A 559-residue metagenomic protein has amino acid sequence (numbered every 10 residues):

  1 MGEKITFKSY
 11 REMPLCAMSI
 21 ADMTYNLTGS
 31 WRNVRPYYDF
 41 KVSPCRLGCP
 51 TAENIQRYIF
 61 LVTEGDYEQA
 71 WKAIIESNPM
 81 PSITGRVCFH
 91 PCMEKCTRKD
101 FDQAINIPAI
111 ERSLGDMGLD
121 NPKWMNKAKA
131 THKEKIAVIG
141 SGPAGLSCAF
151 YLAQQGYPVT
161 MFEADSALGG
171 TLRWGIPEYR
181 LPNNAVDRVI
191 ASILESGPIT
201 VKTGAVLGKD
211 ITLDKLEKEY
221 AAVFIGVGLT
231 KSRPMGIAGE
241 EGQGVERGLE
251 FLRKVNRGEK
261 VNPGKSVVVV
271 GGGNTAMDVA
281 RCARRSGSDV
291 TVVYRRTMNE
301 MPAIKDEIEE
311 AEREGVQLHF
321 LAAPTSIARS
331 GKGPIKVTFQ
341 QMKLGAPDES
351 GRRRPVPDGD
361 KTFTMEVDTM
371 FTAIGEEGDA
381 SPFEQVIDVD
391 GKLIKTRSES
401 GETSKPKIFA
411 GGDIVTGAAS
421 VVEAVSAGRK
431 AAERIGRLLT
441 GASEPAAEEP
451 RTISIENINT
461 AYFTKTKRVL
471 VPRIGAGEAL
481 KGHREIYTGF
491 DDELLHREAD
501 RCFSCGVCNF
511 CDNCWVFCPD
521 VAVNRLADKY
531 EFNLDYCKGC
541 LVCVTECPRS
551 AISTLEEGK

Functional and structural regions predicted by a protein language model:
M1-K135, N183, I225-E241, R329-P334 (+8 more regions): Ferredoxin-type iron-sulfur electron-transfer modules and their immediate structural context
R11, M18-D22, N26, A52-T63 (+12 more regions): Beta1-alpha1 glycine-rich phosphate/pyrophosphate-binding loop at the start of Rossmann-like nucleotide-binding domains
L114-A128, L249-N262, V267: Short internal alpha-helix immediately C-terminal to a glycine-rich phosphate-binding loop in Rossmann-like
K135, P158, K265-S266, K407: Residues that mark the start of a beta-strand
I139-P143, G271-G273, D413: Glycine-rich Rossmann-fold phosphate-binding loop(s) that bind the pyrophosphate of adenine dinucleotide cofactors
M161, A410-G411: Generic enzyme active-site microenvironment
N184-P234, E246-P263, R285-G391: A Rossmann-like FAD-binding core segment of flavoenzymes
S232-E241, E259-L321, S326, V415-I455: Rossmann-like dinucleotide-binding core of oxidoreductases
